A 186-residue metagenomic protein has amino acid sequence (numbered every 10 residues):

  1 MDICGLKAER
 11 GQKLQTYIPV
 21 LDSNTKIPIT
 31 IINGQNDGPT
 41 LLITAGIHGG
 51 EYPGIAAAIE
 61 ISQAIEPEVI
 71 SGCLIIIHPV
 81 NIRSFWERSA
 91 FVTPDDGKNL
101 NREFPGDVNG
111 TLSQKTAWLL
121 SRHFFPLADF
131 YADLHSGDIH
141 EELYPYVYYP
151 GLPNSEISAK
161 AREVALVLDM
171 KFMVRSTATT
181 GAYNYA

Functional and structural regions predicted by a protein language model:
M1-A186: Structured catalytic-domain cores with a bias toward divalent-metal coordination
